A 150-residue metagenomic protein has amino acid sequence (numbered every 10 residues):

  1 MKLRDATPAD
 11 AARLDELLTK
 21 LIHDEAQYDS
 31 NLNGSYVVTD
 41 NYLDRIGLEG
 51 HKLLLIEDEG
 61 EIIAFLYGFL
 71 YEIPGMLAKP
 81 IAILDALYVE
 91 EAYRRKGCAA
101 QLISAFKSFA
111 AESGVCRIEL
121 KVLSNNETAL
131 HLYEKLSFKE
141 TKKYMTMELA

Functional and structural regions predicted by a protein language model:
M1, G60-F65, A82: Glycine-rich phosphate/pyrophosphate-binding loop shared by adenosine-nucleotide-utilizing enzymes
K2-E16: A short beta-loop-alpha structural element at the N-terminal edge of CoA-dependent acyl/N-acetyltransferase catalytic
I22-Y42: Conserved GNAT-fold acetyl-CoA-binding loop/helix
D44-L55, I83: A short helix-loop-beta-strand connector motif used in the catalytic cores of GNAT acetyltransferases and, in some
L55, E61-L70, Y88: Conserved beta-strand in the GNAT
A86-V89, R95-S108, H131, K135: Conserved acetyl-CoA-binding loop-helix of GNAT-fold acetyltransferases
A110-K121: Conserved GNAT acetyl-CoA-binding A-motif
E119-A129, T146-A150: Conserved beta-strand-loop-alpha-helix junction that forms the acyl-donor binding cleft
